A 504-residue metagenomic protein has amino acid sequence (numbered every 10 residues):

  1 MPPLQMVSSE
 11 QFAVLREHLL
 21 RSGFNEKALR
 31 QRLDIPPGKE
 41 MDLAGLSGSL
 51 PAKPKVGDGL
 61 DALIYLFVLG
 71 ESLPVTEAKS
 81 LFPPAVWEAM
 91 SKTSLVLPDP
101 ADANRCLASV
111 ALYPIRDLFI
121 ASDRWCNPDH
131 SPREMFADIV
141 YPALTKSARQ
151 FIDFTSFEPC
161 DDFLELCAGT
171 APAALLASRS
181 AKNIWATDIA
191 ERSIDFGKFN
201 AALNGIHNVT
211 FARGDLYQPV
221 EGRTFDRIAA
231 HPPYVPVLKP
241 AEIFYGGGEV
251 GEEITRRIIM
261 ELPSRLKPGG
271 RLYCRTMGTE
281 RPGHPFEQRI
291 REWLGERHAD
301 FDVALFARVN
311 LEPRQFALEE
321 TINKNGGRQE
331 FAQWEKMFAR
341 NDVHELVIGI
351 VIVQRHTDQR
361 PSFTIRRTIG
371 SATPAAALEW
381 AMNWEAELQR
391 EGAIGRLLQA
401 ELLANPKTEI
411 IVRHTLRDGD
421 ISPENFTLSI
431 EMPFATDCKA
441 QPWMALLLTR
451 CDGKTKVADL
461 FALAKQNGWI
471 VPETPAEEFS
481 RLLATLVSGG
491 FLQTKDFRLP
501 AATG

Functional and structural regions predicted by a protein language model:
P2-A62, N104, A111, P128-H130 (+5 more regions): Acidic, low-complexity/disordered tracts enriched in E/D and polar residues
D58-S109, I152-S156, D161-G169, N183 (+2 more regions): Long, charge-rich, low-complexity alpha-helical segments
D99-F163, A168-L176: SAM-dependent Rossmann-like transferase core, predominantly class I methyltransferases with a strong bias toward
T145-A230, P236, T279: Conserved SAM/SAH cofactor-binding pocket of Class I
E191-R192, P232-R257: Mobile active-site "lid"/loop adjacent to the S-adenosyl-L-methionine
V220, R265-L266, C451: A generic alpha-to-beta junction signature in SAM-dependent methyltransferases
G251-F306: Conserved Class I SAM-dependent methyltransferase catalytic core
E312-E387: Flexible, glycine-/basic-rich loop-and-beta segments that form/coincide with the SAM-dependent methyltransferase
